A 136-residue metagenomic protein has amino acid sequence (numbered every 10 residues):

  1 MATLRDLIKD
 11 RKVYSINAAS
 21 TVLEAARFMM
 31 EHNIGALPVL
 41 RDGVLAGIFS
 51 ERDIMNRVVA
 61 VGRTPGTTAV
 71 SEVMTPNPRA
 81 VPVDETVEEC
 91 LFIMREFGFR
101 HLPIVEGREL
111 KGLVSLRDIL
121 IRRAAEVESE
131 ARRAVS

Functional and structural regions predicted by a protein language model:
M1-D10, S20-E24, P38-L45, E106: Short charge-dense sequence patches
M1-K12, S50-A80, D84-R95, L113-S136: Tandem CBS (Bateman) regulatory domains
V13-Y14, A36-L37, A46, S71-E72 (+2 more regions): Structural motif
I16-N33, L40, A80-G98, V105 (+1 more regions): The conserved cystathionine-beta-synthase
M29-H32, L37-D53, M94, L102-R117: A glycine-centered beta-loop-beta connector
